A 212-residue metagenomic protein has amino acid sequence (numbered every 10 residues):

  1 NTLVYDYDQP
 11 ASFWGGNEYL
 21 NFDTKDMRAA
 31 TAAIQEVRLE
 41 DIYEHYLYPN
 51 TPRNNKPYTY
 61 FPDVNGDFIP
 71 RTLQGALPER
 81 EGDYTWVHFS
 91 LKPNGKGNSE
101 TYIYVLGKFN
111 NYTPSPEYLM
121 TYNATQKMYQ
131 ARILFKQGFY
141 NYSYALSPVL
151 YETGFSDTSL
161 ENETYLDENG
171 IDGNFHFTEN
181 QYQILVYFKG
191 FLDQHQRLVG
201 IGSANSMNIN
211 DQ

Functional and structural regions predicted by a protein language model:
N1, W86-Q137, V149-Q183, K189: Aromatic-rich carbohydrate-binding modules that target alpha-glucans
N1-T59: Long, internal scaffold/assembly segments composed of regular secondary structure
Y7, T72-A76, Y118, Y129: Sparse, context-dependent recognition of short Cys/His-centered cofactor- or disulfide-binding micro-motifs
P10-F13, E79, I133-L134: A general structural signal for short secondary-structure junctions and capping/turn motifs
F13-E18, N169-M207: Active-site-adjacent segment of 2-oxoglutarate/Fe(II) JmjC oxygenases
E44-S99, L185, L198-Q212: Basic K/R-rich, polyanion-interacting modules in nucleoproteins and related proteins
